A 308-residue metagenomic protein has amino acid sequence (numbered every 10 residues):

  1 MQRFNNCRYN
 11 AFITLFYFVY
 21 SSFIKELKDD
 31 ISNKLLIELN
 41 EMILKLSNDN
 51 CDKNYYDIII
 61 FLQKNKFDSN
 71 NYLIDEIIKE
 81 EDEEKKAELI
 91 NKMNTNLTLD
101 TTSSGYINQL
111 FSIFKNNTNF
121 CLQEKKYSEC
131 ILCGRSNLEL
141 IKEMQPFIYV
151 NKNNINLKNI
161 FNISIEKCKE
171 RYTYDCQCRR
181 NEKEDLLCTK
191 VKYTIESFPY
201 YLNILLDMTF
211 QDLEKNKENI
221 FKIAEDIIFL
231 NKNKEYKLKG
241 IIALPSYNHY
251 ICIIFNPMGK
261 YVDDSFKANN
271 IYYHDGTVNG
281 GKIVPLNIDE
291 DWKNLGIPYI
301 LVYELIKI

Functional and structural regions predicted by a protein language model:
M1-I308: UBL (ubiquitin/ubiquitin-like) substrate-recognition surfaces within cysteine isopeptidase catalytic folds
